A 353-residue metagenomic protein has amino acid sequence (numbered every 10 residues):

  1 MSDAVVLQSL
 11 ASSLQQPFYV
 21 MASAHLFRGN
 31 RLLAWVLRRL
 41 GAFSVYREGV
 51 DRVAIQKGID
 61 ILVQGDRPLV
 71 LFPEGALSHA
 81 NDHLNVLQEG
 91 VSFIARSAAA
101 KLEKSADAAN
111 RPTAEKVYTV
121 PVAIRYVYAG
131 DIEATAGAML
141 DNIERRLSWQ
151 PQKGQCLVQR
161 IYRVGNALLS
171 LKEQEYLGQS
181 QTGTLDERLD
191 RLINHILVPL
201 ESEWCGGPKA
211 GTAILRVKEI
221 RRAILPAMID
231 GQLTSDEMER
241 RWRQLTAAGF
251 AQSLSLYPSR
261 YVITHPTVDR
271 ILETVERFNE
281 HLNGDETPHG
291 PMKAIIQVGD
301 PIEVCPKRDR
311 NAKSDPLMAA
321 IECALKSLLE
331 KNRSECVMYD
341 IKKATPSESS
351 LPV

Functional and structural regions predicted by a protein language model:
S2, S9-Q16, A24, R52-V53 (+4 more regions): Membrane-interfacial terminal anchoring regions of lipid-handling membrane enzymes
S2-A4, G29-N30: Short, well-ordered alpha-helical microsegments
S9, S13, R31-L40: A transmembrane-helix-recognition feature enriched in membrane-embedded lipid enzymes and envelope glyco-/phospholipid
Q16-P17, A42: A short helix-loop-beta submotif of the ANL/AMP-binding
V20-F27, E48: A short, structured active-site edge motif that brings together acidic residues
L33, S44-G49: A broadly used, surface-exposed interaction patch
G41-S44, P306: Short amphipathic alpha-helical interaction patches enriched in hydrophobic/aromatic residues with interspersed Lys/Arg
F72-E74: Surface-exposed assembly/interface segments
